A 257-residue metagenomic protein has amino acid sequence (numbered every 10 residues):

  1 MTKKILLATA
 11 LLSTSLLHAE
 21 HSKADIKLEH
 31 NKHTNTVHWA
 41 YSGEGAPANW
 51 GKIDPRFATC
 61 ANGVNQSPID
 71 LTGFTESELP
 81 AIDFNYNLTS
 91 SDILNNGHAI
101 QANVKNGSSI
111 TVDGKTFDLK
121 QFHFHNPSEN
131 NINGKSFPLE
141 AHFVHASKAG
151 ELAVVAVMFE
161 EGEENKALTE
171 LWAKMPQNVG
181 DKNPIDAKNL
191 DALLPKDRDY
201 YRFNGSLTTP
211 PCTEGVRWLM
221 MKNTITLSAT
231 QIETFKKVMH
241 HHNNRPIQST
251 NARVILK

Functional and structural regions predicted by a protein language model:
M1-H18: Gram-negative bacterial Sec-dependent N-terminal signal peptides
K4, H18-K257: Alpha-carbonic anhydrase
